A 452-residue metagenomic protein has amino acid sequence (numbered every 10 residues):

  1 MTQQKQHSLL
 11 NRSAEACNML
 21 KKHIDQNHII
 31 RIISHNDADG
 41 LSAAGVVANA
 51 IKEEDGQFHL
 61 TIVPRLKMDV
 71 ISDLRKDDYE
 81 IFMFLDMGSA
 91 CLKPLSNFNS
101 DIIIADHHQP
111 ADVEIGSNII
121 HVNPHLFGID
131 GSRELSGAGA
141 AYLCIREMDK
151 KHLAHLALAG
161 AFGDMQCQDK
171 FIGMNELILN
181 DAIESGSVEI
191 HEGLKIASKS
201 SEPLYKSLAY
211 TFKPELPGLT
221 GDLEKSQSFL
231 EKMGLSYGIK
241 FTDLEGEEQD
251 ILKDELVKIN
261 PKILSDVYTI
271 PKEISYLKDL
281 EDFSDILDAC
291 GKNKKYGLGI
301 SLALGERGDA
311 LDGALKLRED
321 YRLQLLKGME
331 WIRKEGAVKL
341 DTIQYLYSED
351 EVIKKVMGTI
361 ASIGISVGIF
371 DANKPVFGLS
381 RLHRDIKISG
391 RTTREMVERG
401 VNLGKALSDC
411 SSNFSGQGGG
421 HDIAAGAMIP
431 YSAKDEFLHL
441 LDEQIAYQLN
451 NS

Functional and structural regions predicted by a protein language model:
M1-D285, C290-S452: Replace "Mg2+/Mn2+-dependent" with "divalent metal-dependent
